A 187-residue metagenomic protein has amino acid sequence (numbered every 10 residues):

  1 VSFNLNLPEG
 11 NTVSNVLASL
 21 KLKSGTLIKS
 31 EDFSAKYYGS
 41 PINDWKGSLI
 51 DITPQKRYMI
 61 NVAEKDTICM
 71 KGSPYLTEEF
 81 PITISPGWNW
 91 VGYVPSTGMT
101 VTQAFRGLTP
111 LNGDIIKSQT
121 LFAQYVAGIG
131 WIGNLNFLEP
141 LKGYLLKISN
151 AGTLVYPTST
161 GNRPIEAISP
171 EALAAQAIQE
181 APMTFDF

Functional and structural regions predicted by a protein language model:
V1-F187: N-terminal exported-region signature
